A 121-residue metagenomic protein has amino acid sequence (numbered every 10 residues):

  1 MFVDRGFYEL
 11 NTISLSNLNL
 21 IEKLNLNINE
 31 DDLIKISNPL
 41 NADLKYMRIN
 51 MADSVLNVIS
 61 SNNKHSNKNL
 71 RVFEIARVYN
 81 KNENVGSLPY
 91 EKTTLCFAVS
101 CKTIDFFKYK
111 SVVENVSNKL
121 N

Functional and structural regions predicted by a protein language model:
M1-N121: Extended beta-strand-rich architecture
